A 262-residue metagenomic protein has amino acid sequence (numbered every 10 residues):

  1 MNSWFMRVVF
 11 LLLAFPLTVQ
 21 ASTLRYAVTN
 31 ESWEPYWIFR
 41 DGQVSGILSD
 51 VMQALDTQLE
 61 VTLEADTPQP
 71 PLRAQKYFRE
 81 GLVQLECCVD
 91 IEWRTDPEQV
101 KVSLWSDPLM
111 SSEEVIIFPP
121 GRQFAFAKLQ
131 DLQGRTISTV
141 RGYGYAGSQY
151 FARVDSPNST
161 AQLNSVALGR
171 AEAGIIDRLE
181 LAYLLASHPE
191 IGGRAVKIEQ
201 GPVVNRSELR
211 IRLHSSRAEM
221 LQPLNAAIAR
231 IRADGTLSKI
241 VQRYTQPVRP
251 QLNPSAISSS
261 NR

Functional and structural regions predicted by a protein language model:
A21-P97, D155: Extracytoplasmic small-molecule ligand-binding "clamshell" domains of the periplasmic binding protein/Venus flytrap
N30-S32, M110-V115, P189-N225, V248-R262: Periplasmic-binding protein-like
E31-E34, G42-L55, F118-P157, Q162 (+1 more regions): Bilobed "Venus flytrap"/periplasmic-binding protein-like clamshell domains and structurally analogous long
G46-Q58, P120-Q123, R135-T136, R210-Y244: Extended ligand-binding regions for polar small-molecule ligands
T62, Y143-R153, I228-R262: Ligand-binding clefts/hinges and TM-proximal coupling segments of bilobed small-molecule sensing domains
D66-D131, G144-Y145, P202-V203: Acidic, polar ligand-binding/catalytic clefts
T67, L72-L85, T160-Y183, S187-H188: Short helices/loops that flank or line small-molecule/ion binding pockets
C88-Q99, A173-N205: A ligand-binding cleft/hinge motif common to bilobed small-molecule-binding domains
